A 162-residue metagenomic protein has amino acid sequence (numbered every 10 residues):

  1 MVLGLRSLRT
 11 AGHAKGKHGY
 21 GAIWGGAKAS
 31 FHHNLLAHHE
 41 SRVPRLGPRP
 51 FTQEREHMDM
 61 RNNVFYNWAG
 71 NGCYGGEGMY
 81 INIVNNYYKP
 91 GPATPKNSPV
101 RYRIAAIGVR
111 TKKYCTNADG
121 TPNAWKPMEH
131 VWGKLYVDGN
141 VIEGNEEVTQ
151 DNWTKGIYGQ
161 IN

Functional and structural regions predicted by a protein language model:
M1-H13, G19-L46, E54-A69, Y80-P92 (+1 more regions): Right-handed parallel beta-helix
A11-G26, E40-P50, N67-N71, N97-K126: Extracellular beta-strand/beta-solenoid scaffold signature
G75-E77: Short, T/G/N/S-enriched strand-turn elements that build extracellular solenoid repeat scaffolds
G91-N162: Long, contiguous C-terminal flanking segments immediately downstream of a protein's structured core
